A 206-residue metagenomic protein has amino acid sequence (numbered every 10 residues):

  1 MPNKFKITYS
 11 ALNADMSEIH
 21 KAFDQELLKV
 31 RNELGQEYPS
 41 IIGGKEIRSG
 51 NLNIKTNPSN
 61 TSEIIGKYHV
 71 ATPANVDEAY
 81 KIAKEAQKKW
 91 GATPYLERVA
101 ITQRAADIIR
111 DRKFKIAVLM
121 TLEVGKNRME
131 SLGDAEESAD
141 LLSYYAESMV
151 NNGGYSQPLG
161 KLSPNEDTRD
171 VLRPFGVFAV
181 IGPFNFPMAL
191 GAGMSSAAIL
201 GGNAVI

Functional and structural regions predicted by a protein language model:
M1-I65: Hydrophobic face of amphipathic alpha-helices that form TPR/SEL1-like repeat modules and related alpha-solenoid
A14, G43-G44, V70, A92 (+3 more regions): Generic structural "secondary-structure junction" signal
G35, R48-N51, L142, V171-V177: A short, charged/proline- and glycine-enriched loop that marks the coil->beta-strand transition at the N-terminal
Y38-P39, I65, N152, S156-L159 (+1 more regions): Generic secondary-structure boundary/loop-capping signal
K45-I47, N60, H69-T72, M149 (+3 more regions): Short, glycine-/Ser/Thr-/acidic-enriched flexible segments
T56, T61-S156: Glycine-rich loop-to-alpha-helix module at the N-terminal edge of alpha/beta enzyme cores
Q157-I206: Conserved small-residue-rich beta-alpha loop and adjacent elements that most often cradle the phosphate/pyrophosphate
